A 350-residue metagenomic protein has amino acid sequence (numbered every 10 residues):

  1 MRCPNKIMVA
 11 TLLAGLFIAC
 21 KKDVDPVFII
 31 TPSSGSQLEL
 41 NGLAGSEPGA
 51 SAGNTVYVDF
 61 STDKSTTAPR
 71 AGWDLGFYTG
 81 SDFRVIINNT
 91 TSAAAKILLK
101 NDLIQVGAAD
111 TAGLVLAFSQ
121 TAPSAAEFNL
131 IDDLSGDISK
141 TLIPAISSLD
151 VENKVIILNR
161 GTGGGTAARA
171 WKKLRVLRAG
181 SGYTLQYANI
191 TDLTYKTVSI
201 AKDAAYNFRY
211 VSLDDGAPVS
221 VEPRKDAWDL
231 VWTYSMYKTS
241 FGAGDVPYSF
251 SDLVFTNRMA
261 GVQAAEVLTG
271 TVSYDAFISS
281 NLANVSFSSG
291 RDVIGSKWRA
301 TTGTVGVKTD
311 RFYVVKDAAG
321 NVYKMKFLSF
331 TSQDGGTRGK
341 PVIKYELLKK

Functional and structural regions predicted by a protein language model:
M1-M8: Bacterial N-terminal signal peptides that target proteins for export
L16-A19: C-terminal motif of bacterial Sec signal peptides marking the signal peptidase cleavage site
K21-K350: Surface-exposed, beta-sheet-biased, low-hydrophobicity segments with strongly acidic/polar composition
